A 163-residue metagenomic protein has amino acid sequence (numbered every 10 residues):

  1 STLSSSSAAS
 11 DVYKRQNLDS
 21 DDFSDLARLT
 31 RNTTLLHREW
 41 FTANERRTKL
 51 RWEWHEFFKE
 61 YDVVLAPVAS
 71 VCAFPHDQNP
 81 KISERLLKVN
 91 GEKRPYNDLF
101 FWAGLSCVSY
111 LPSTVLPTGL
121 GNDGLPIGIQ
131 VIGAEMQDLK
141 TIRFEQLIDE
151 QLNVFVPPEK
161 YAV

Functional and structural regions predicted by a protein language model:
S1-A9, Y13: Single conserved hydrophobic/aromatic residue that forms the stacking wall/gate of nucleotide- or nucleobase-binding
T2, N44-R47, P95: A conditional alpha-helix N-cap/helix-loop micro-motif detector
S10-H55, V71-C72, H76-N79, P112 (+1 more regions): Short helix-loop capping/hinge segments that flank enzyme active sites or metal/cofactor-binding pockets
F41, W52, P95-N97, W102 (+1 more regions): Structural helix-boundary/capping segments
Y61-D62: Short, high-confidence coil segments that cap the C-terminus of an alpha-helix and link into the following beta-strand
F74-L99: Short, surface-exposed loop/helix-turn segments at secondary-structure junctions that function as lids/hinges flanking
